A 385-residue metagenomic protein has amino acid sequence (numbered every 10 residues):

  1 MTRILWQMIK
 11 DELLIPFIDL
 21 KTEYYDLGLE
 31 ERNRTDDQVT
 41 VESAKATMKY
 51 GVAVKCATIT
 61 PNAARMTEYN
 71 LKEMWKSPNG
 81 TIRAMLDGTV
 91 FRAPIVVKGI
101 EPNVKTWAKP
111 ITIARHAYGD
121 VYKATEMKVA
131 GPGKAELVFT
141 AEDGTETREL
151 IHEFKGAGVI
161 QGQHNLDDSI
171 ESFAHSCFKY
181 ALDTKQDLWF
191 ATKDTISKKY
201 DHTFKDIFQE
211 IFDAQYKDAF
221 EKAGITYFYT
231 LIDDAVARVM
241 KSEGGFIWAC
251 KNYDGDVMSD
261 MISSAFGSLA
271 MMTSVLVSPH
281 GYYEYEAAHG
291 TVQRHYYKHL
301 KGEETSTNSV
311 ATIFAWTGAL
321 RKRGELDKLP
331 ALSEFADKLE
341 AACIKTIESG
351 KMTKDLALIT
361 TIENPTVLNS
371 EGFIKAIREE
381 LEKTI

Functional and structural regions predicted by a protein language model:
M1, W6, K10-T35, A44-T47: N-terminal alpha-helical transmembrane segments of multi-pass membrane transport and channel/translocase proteins
M1-Q7, E12-I15, L137-T230: Glycine-rich phosphate/diphosphate-binding loop of Rossmann-like nucleotide-binding domains
F17-Y24, T184-T192, Y216-Y229, G324-A336 (+1 more regions): Flexible, glycine/charged-enriched surface loops at secondary-structure junctions
Y24-L29, Y200-W248, N252, V257: Active-site rim loops that border cofactor/substrate pockets in soluble metabolic enzymes
L29-N33, V239-K338, A342-S349: Glycine-rich phosphate/nucleotide-binding loop
E31-E146, Y253-V257: N-terminal glycine-rich phosphate/adenylate-binding segment common to multiple enzyme folds
A117-G119, K123-A174, A181, L326-L329 (+2 more regions): Glycine-rich phosphate/pyrophosphate-binding loop and the adjoining helix
